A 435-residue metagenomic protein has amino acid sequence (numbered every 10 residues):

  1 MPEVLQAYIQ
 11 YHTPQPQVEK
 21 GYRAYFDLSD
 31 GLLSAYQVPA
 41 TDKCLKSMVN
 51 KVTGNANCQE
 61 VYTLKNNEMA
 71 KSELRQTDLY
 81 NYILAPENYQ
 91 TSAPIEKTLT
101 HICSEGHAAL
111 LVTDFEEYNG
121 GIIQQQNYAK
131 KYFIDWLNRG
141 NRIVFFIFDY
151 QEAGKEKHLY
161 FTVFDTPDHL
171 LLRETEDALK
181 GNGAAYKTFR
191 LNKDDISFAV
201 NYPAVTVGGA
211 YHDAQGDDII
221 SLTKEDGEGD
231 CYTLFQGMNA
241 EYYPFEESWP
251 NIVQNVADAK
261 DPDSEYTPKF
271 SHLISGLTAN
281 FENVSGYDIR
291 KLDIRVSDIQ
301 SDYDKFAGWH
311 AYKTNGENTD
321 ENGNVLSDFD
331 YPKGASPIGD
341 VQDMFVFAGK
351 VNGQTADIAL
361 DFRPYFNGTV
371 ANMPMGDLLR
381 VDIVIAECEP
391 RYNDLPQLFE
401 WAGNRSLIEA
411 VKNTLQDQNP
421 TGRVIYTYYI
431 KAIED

Functional and structural regions predicted by a protein language model:
M1-Y25, D30-Q59, I123-L137: …and closely analogous acidic/polar surface helices at protein-protein or active-site interfaces in A-domain-like
G21-R23, S104-G106, G140-I143, E156 (+1 more regions): Extracytoplasmic
Y25, L110-V112: Structural motif
L32-V38, M69-Q76, E117-A129, A153-E156 (+1 more regions): Extracytoplasmic/secreted cell-surface and envelope-processing proteins
C58-E60, K65-L110, E117-G120, D149: Von Willebrand factor
T98, D135-D149: Small-residue (GG/TT-enriched) beta-loop-alpha framework at ligand/catalytic clefts
V144-V284, I289: Eukaryote-biased recognition of electropositive, low-complexity segments and basic polyanion/acidic-motif-binding
S221-D435: Extended non-globular C-terminal regions
